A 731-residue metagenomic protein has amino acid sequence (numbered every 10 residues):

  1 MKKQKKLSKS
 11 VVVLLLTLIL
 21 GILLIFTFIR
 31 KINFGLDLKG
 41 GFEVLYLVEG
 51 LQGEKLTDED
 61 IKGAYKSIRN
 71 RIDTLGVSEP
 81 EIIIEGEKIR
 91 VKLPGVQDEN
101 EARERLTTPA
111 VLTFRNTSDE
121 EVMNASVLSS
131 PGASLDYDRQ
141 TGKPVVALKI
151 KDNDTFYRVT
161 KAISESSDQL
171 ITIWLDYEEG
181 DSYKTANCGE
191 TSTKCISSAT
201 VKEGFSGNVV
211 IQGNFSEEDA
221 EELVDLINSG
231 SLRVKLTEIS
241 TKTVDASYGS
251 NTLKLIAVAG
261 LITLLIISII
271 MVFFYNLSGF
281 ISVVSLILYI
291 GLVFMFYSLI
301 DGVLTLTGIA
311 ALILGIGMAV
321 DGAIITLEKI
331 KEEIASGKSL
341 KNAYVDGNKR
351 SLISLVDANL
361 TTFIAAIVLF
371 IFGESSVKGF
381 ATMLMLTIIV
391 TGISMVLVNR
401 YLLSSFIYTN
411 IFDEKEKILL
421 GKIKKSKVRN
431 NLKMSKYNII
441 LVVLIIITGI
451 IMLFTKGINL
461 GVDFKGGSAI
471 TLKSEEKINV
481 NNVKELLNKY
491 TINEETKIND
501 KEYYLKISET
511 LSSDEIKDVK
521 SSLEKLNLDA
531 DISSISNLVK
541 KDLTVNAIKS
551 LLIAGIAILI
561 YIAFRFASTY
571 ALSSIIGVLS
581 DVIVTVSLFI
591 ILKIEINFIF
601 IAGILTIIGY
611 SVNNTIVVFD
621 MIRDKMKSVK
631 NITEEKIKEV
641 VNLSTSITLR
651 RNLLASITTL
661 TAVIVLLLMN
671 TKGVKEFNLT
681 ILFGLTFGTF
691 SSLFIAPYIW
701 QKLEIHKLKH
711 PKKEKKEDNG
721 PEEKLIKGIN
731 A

Functional and structural regions predicted by a protein language model:
M1-A731: A structural signal for conserved, well-ordered secondary-structure elements that form binding/interaction cores
